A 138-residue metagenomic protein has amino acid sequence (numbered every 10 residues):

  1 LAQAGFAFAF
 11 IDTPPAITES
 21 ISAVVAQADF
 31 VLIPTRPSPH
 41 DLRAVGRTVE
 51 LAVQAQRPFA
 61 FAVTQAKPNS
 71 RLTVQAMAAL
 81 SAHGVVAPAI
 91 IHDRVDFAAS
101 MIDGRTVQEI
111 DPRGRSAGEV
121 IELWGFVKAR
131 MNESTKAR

Functional and structural regions predicted by a protein language model:
L1-V24: Switch II (G3) loop of P-loop NTPases
I11, I33, F61-V63: Structural beta-sheet core signal
A16-P39: Inter-motif core of Ras-like GTPase G domains
Q27-D29, A55-F59, G84-V85: Short glycine-/polar-rich loops that comprise or flank the Walker A/P-loop and associated switch/sensor motifs
R43-Q65: Conserved C-terminal guanine-recognition region of P-loop GTPase G domains, centered on the G4
K67, M77-T106: Beta-strand-loop-alpha "switch" segments that mediate conformational coupling across diverse proteins
M101-I121: C-terminal boundary of histidine-terminating zinc-finger modules
